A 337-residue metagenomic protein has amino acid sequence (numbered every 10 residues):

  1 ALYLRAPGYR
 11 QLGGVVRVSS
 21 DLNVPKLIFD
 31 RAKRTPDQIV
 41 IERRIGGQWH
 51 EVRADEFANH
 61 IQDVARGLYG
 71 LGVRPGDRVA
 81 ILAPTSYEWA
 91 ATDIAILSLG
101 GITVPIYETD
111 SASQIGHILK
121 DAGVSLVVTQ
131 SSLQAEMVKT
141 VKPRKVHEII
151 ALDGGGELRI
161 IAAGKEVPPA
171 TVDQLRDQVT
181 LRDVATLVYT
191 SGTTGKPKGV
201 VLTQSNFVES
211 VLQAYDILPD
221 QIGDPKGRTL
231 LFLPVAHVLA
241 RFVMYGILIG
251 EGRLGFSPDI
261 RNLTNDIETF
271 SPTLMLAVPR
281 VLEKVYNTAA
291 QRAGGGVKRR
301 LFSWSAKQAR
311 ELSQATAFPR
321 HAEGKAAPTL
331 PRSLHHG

Functional and structural regions predicted by a protein language model:
F29, R66, G70-L71, S98-A163: Structural core segment of the AMP-binding/adenylate-forming
P36-I39, A151, V167-Y189, K196 (+1 more regions): Conserved pre-ATP/AMP-binding loop-to-beta segment of ANL
V40-I94, S111-G116, Q204-S205: Conserved AMP-binding/adenylate-forming core of the ANL superfamily
E51-D55, A185-V211: Conserved AMP-binding A3 loop
A58-D63, L181, V200-Q221: Conserved structural elements of the adenylate-forming
R78, P84-V104, E108-A112, H117-L126 (+2 more regions): A short helix-loop-beta submotif of the ANL/AMP-binding
Q134-L181, A289-G337: ANL superfamily adenylate-forming
V208-R228, V235-H336: Conserved AMP-binding/adenylation subdomain of ANL enzymes
